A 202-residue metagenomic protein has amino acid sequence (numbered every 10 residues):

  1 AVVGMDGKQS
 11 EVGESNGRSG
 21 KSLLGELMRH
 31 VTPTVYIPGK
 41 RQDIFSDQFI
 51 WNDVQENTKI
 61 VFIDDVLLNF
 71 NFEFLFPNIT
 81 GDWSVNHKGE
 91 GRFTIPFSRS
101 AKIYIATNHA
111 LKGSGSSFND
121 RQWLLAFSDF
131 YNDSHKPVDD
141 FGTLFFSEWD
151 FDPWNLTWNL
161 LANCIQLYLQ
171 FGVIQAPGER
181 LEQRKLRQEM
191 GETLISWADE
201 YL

Functional and structural regions predicted by a protein language model:
A1-L202: Feature primarily recognizes SF3-like P-loop helicase cores of small DNA viruses
